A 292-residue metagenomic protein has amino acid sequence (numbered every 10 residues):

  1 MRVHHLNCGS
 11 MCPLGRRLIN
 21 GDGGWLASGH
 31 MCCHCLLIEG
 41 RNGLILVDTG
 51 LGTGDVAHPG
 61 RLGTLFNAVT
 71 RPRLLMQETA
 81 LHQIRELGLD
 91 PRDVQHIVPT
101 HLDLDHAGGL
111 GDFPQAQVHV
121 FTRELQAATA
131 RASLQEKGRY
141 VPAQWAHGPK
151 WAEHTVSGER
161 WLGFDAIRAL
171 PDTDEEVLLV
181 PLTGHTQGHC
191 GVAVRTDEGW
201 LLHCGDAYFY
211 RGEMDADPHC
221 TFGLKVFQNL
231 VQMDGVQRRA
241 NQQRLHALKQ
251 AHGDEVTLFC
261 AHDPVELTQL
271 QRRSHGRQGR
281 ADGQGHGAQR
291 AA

Functional and structural regions predicted by a protein language model:
H5-C8, I19, G23, C35-E39 (+2 more regions): Core dinuclear metal-dependent hydrolase active-site scaffold
S10-H82, V192-G205: Conserved beta-strand hairpin/beta-sheet module of binuclear metal-dependent hydrolase folds, prominently
C12, T53-D55, Q126, F209-R211 (+1 more regions): Feature marks short, surface-exposed loop/turn motifs that line or immediately flank catalytic pockets and channel
T49-G52, L102, E124, G184-T186 (+2 more regions): Active-site metal-binding loops of divalent metal-dependent hydrolases
A68-H82, E198-A292: Cap/insert and terminal regions of metallo-dependent hydrolase folds
R73-L89, D93, Q117, T122-P181 (+1 more regions): Metallo-beta-lactamase
V94-D105: Metallo-beta-lactamase
A107-Q117: Conserved nucleotide-sugar donor-interacting segment of glycosyltransferase catalytic cores, predominantly GT-B
